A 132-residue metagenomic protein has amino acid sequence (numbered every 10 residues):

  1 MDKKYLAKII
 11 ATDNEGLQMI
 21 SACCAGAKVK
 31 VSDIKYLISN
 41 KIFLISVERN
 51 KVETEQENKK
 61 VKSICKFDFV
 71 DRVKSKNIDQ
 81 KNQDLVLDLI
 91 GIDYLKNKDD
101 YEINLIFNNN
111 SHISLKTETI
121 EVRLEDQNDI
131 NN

Functional and structural regions predicted by a protein language model:
M1-N132: Surface-exposed, interaction-prone regions used to assemble/regulate multi-protein complexes
